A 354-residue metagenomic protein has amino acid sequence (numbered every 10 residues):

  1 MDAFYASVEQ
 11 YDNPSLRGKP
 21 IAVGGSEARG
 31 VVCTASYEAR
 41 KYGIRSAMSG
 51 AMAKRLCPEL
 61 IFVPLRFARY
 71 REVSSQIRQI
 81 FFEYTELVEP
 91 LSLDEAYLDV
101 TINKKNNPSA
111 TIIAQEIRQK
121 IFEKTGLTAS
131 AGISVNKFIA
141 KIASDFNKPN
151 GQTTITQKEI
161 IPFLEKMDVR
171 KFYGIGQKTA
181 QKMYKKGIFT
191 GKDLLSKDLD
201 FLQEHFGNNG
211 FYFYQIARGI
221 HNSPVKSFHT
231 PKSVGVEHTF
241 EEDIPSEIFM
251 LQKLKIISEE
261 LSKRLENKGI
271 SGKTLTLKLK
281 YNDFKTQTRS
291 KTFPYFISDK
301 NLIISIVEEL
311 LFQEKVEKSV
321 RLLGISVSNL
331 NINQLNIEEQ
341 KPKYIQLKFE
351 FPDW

Functional and structural regions predicted by a protein language model:
M1-H205, F211, G324, N333-I337 (+1 more regions): Gly/Gly-Pro- and Ser/Thr-rich, intrinsically disordered tail segments characteristic of DNA damage-repair and tolerance
K171, T179-L322, V327-D353: DNA-contacting surface of Y-family translesion DNA polymerases
